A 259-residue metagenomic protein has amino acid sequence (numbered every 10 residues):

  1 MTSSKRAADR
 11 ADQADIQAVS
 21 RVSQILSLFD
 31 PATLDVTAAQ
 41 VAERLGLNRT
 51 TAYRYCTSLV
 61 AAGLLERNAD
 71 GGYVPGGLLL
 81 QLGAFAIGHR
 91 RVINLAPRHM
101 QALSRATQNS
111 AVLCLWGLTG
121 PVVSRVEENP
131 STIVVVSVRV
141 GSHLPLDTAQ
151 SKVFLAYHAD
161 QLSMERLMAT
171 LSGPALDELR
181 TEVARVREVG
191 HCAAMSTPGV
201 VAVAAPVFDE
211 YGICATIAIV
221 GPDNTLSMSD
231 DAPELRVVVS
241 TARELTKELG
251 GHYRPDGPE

Functional and structural regions predicted by a protein language model:
T2-I87, I93, R243-G251: N-terminal helix-turn-helix
D15-V19, G76, H89, I93 (+4 more regions): Short, structured helix-loop boundary elements
L28, R44, L95-A106, S110-V112 (+4 more regions): Amphipathic alpha-helical regulatory segments at dimerization interfaces that relay allosteric signals between sensory
E66, V112-C114, A194: Conserved beta-strand cores of small sensory beta-sandwich domains that regulate signal transduction, primarily PAS/PAC
G71-L167: Amphipathic alpha-helical effector-binding/dimerization core of metabolite-sensing transcriptional regulators
A175-K247, G251, E259: Extended hydrophobic
